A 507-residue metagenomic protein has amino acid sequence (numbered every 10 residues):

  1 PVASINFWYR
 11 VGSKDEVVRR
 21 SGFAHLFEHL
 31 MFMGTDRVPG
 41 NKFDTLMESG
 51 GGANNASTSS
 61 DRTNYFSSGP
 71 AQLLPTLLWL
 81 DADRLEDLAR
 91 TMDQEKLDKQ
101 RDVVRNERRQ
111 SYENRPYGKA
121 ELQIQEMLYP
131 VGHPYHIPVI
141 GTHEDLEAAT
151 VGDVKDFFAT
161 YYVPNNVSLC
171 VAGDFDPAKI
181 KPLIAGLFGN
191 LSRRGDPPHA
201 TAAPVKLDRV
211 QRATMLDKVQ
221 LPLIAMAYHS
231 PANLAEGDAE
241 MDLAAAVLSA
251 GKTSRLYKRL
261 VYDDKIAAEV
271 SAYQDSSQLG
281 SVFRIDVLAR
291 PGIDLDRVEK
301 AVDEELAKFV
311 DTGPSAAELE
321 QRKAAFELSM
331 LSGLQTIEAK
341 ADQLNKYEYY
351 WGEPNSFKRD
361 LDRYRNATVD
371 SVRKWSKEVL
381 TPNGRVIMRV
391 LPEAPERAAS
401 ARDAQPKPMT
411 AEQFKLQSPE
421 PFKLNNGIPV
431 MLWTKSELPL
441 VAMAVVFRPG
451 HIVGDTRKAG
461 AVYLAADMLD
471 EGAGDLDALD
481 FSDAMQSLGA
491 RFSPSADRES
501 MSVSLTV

Functional and structural regions predicted by a protein language model:
V2-L26, N41-D87, P116-E144, N166-A172 (+5 more regions): M16 family metallopeptidases and their MPP-like homologs
L30-V38, T45: Metal-associated gating/positioning segment near the N- to mid-region
M33-D36, E86-E95, S111, T312-S315: Short, polar/flexible loop-turn hinges at active-site or ligand-entry regions and domain interfaces
A89, V131, V139, V163-P164 (+3 more regions): An aromatic/glycine/proline-enriched structural segment found at the starts of mature extracellular/organellar domains
R109, Q125-E126, D196-T253, Q413-F414 (+1 more regions): His/Glu-based metal-binding/catalytic segments typifying zinc-dependent metallopeptidases
Q123-V167, H199-P204, A232, M241 (+3 more regions): Histidine-acidic residue clusters that define the catalytic metal-binding segment of zinc metallopeptidase domains
S371-V390: Bilobed periplasmic-binding protein-like "clamshell/Venus-flytrap" ligand-binding domains
